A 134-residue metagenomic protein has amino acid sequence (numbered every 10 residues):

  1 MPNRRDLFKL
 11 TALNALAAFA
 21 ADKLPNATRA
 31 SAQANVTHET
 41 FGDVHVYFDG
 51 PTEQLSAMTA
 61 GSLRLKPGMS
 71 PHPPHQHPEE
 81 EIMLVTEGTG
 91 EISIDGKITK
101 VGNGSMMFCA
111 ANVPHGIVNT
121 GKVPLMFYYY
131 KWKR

Functional and structural regions predicted by a protein language model:
M1-A15: N-terminal secretory signal peptides and thylakoid transit peptides that target proteins across membranes
F19-V46: C-terminal segment of N-terminal export signals and the immediately downstream linker at the start of the mature
V36-P74, Y129-W132: A short glycine-rich, His/Asp/Glu-containing loop-to-beta-strand
R64-L65, Q76-I92: Short, conserved beta-strand element in jelly-roll/cupin
S70-H72, Q76, E91, M107 (+1 more regions): Histidine-centered metal-chelating micro-motifs
P78-E79, K97, V113, V123: A generic "binding-loop/recognition-motif" signal
K97-A111: Short acidic-glycine-tyrosine-enriched beta hairpin
A111-R134: Ligand-binding loop in jelly-roll beta-barrel domains
